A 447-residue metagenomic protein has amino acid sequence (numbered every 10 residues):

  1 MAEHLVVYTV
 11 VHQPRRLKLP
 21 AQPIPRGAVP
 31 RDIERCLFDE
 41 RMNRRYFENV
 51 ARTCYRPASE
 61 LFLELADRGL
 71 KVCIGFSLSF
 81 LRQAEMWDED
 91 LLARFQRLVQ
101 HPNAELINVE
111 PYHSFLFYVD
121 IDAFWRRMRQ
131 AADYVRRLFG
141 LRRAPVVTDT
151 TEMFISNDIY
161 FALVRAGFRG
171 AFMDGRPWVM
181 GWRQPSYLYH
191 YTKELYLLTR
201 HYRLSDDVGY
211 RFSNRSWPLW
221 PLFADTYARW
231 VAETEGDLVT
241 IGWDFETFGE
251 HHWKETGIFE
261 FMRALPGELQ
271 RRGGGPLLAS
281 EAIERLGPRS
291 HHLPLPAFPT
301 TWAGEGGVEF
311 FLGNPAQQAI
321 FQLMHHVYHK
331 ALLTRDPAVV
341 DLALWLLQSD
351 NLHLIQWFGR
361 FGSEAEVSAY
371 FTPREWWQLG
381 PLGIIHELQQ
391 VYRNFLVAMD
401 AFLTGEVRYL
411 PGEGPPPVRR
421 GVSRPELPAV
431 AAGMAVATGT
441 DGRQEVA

Functional and structural regions predicted by a protein language model:
A2-T53, D67, Y187, Y191-L195 (+3 more regions): Active-site and substrate-binding clefts of carbohydrate-active enzymes
H4-T9, R15-V119, V146-D149, R169-D174 (+1 more regions): Short, well-structured secondary-structure segments
V11-P14, L78-R82, P111-L116, M153-S156 (+6 more regions): Short, solvent-exposed loop/turn segments at secondary-structure junctions
P57-E60, M86-V99, V179-T192, L222-W230: Alpha-helical scaffolding within the catalytic cores of extracellular/periplasmic polymer-degrading hydrolases
A58-F62, L92-Q96, W125-V135, Y160 (+4 more regions): Generic structural signal for well-ordered alpha-helices, preferentially at hydrophobic/aromatic core positions
F76-E152, K193-R211, G236, F245: Metal-dependent polysaccharide deacetylase catalytic core of the NodB/CE4 family, i.e., the active-site-bearing domain
F117-V119, V179-Y187, D207-G209, P288: Short, charged, surface-exposed secondary-structure boundary motifs
R129-P185, T247-L265: Catalytic domains of cell-wall/extracellular-matrix polysaccharide-remodeling enzymes, centered on de-N-acetylation
